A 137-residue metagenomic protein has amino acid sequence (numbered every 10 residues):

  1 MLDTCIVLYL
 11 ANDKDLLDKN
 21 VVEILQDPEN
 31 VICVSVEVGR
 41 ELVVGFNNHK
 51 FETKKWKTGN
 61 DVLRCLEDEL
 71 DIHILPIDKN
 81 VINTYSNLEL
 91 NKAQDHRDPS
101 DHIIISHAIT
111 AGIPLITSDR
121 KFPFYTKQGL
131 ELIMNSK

Functional and structural regions predicted by a protein language model:
M1-S35, H49-V62, K137: Short, well-structured N-terminal submotif of metal-dependent ribonuclease cores
D3, E41, D101, D119: Acidic active-site catalytic centers that drive phospho-/nucleotidyl reactions and related ester hydrolyses
T4-C5, L42, Y85, A108: Generic structural signal for small/hydrophobic residues in well-ordered secondary structure, especially within
I6, V38, V81, I104 (+1 more regions): Alpha-helix capping/helix-boundary segments
A11, V21, F46, E89 (+1 more regions): Short, flexible helix/strand-to-coil boundary loops that buttress conserved ligand/catalytic motifs in alpha/beta
V31, D71-H73, E131-L132: Conserved beta-strand segments of alpha/beta enzyme cores
D71-S118: Active-site neighborhoods of divalent-metal-dependent phosphate/nucleic-acid chemistry enzymes
F122-Q128: Short loop/helix-cap segments at secondary-structure boundaries that form the rim of catalytic
